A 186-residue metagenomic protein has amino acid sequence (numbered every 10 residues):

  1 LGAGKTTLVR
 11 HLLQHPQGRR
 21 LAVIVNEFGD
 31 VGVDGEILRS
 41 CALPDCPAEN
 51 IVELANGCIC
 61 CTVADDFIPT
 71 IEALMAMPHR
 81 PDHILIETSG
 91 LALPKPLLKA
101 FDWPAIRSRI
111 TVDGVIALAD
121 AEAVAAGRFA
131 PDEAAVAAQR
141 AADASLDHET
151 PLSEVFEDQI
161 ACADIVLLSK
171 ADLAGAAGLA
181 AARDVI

Functional and structural regions predicted by a protein language model:
A3, T7-E154: Nucleotide-state-sensitive switch-loop elements of NTP-binding domains
I37, G127-A134, K170-I186: GTPase G-domain guanine-specificity segment
E87-S89, L118-A123, A163-A181: G-domain G4 guanine-recognition motif of GTPases
A142-L152, D158, A163, D172-D184: C-terminal-of-GTPase-core extension/linker across diverse P-loop GTPases
